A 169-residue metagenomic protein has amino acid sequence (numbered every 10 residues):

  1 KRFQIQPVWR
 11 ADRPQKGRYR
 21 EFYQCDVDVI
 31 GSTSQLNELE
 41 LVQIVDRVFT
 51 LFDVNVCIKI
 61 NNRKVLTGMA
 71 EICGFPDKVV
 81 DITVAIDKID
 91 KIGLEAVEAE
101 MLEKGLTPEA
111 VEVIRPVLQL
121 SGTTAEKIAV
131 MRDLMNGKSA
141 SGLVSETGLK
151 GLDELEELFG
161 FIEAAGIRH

Functional and structural regions predicted by a protein language model:
K1-N55, E100-H169: Positively charged, Gly/Ser-enriched RNA/tRNA-binding surfaces
L41, N62-V65, A85, E154: Internal, well-ordered alpha-helical segments in soluble enzyme and binding-protein domains
I44, V65-G68, D81, A96 (+1 more regions): A general alpha-helix detector
K59-N61, V80, V111: Residue-level detector of family-conserved "landmark" positions at structurally sensitive sites
I60-I72: Beta-rich nucleic-acid/ligand-interaction surfaces
G74-L102, L106: Acidic, His- and aromatic-enriched active-site or binding-groove loops in soluble protein domains that engage sugars
